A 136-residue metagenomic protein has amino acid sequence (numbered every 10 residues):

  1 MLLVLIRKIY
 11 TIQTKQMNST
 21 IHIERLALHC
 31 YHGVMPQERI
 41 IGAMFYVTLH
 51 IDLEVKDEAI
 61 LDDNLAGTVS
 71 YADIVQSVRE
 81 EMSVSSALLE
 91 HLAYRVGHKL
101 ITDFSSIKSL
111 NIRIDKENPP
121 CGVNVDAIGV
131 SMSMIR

Functional and structural regions predicted by a protein language model:
I9-R136: N-terminal, polar/charged subdomain of small-to-medium soluble alpha/beta proteins
